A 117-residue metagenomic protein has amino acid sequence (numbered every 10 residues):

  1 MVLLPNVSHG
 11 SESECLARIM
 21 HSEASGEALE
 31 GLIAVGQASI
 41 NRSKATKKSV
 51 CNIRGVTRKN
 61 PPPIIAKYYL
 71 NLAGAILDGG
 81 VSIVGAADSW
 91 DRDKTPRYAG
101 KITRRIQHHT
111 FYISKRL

Functional and structural regions predicted by a protein language model:
M1-P5: Sec-dependent N-terminal signal peptides of Gram-negative exported proteins
N6-L117: Bacterial extracytoplasmic/cell-wall-associated proteins, especially those involved in peptidoglycan
